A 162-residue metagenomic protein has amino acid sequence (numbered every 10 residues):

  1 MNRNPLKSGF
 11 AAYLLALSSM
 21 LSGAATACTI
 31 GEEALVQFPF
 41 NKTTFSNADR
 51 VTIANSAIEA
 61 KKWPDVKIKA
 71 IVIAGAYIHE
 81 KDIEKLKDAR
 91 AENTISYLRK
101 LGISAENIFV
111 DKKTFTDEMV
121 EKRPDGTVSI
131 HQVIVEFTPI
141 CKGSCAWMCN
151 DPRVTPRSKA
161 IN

Functional and structural regions predicted by a protein language model:
M1-P5: N-terminal secretory signal peptides that target proteins for export/translocation
A11-S22: Bacterial N-terminal signal peptides
T26-S56, A74-K81: Short, solvent-exposed beta-strand/turn patches at coil↔beta or beta↔helix junctions that act as interaction loops
G31-E33, D65, I103-A105, V128-Q132: Extracytoplasmic
I53, L86-L101: Cysteine-centered nucleophilic/redox motifs
S56-L86, F109-D117: Short, surface-exposed beta-strand segments enriched in small/polar/acidic residues
I58-D65, S96-S104: Sec-exported extracytoplasmic/periplasmic mature domains
E106-N162: Periplasmic OmpA/Pal-like peptidoglycan-binding modules at the C-termini of bacterial envelope proteins
